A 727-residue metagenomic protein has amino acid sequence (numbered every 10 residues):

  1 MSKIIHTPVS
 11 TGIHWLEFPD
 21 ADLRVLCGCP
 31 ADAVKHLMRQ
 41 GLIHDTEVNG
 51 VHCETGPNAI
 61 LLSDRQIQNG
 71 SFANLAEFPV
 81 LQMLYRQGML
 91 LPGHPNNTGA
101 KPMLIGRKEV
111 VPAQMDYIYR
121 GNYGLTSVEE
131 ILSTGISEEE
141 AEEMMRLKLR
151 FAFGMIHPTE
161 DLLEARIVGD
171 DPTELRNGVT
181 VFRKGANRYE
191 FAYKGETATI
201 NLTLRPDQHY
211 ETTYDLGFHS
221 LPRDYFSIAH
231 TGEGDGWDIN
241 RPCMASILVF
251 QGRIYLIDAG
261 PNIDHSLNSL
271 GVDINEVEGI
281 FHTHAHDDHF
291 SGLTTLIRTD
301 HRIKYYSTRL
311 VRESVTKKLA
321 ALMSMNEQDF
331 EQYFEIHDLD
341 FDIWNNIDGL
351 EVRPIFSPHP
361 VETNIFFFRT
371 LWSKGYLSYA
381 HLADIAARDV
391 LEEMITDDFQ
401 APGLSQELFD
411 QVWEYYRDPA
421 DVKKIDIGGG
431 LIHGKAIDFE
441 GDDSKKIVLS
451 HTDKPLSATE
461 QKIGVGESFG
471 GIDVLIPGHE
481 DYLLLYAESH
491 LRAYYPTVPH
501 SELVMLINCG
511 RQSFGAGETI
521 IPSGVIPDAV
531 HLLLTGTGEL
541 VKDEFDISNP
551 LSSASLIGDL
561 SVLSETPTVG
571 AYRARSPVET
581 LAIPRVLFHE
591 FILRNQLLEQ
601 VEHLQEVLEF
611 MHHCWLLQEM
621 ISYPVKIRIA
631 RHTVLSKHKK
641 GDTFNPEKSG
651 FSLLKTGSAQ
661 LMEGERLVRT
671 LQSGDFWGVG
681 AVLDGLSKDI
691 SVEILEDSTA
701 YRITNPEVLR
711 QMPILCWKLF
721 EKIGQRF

Functional and structural regions predicted by a protein language model:
M1-R39, P57, P419, G430-E502: Binuclear metal-ion centers of metallo-dependent hydrolases, dominated by the metallo-beta-lactamase
M1-V272, D338-P419: Core dinuclear metal-dependent hydrolase active-site scaffold
V272-D300: Di-metal (Zn2+ and/or Mg2+/Mn2+) metal-binding site signature of metallo-dependent hydrolases with the MBL/beta-CASP
I274-N275, L296-H301, Y416-D418, I437-S444: Short, conserved loop/helix-junction motifs that constitute active-site signature segments in enzyme catalytic cores
A285-S291, E313-S314, I343, P360-E362 (+3 more regions): Active-site environment of divalent metal-dependent phosphoester hydrolases
I303-E313, K446-D453: Short internal beta-strands
V311-D338: Active-site neighborhood of divalent metal-dependent phosphoester bond hydrolases
Q461-K462, G470-F727: Cytosolic regulatory regions built on CNB/CRP/Popeye-like sensor folds
